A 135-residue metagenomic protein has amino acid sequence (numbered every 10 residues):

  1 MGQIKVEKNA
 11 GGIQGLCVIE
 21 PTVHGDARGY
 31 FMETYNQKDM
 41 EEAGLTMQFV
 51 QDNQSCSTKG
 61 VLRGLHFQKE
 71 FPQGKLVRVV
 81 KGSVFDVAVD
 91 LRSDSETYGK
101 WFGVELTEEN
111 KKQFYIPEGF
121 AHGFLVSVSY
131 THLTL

Functional and structural regions predicted by a protein language model:
M1-E109, V128-Y130: Non-catalytic, conserved peripheral segments adjacent to functional cores
L106-V128: Conserved metal-binding segment of the jelly-roll/cupin
T131-L135: Conserved small/polar residues in nucleotide/adenosyl-binding loops
